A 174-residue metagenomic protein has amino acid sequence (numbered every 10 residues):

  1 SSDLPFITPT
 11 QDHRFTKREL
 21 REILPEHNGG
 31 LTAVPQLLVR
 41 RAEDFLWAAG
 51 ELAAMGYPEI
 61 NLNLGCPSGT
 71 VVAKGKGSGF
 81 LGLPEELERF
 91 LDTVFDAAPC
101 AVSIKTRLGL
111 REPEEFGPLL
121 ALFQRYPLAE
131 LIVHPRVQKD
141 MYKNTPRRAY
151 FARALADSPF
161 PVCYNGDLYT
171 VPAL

Functional and structural regions predicted by a protein language model:
S2-L174: Flavin-dependent oxidoreductase catalytic cores
